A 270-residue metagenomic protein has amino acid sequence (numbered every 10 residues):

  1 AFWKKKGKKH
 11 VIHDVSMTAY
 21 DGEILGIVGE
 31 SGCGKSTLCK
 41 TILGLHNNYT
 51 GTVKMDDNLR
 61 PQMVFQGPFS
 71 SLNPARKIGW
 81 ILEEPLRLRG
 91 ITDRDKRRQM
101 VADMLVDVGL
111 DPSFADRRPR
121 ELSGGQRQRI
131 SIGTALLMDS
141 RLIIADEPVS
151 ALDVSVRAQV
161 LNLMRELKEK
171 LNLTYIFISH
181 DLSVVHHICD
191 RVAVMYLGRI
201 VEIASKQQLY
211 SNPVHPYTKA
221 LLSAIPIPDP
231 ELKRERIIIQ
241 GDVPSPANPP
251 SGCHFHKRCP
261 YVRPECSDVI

Functional and structural regions predicted by a protein language model:
W3, S205-I270: Charged, flexible cofactor/metal-binding loops and thiol motifs
V28-E30: The feature captures the beta-strand-to-loop junction immediately N-terminal to the Walker
L43: Helix-to-loop junction immediately C-terminal to a conserved catalytic motif
K96-S113, L222-S223: Conserved ABC ATPase "signature" region
R118-L122, Q126: Conserved ABC ATPase signature
L137-R141: A short, proline-enriched helix->beta-strand linker immediately N-terminal to the Walker B motif in ABC-type P-loop
P148, L152, V156-E235: P-loop NTP-binding/switch modules centered on Walker-like glycine-rich loops
